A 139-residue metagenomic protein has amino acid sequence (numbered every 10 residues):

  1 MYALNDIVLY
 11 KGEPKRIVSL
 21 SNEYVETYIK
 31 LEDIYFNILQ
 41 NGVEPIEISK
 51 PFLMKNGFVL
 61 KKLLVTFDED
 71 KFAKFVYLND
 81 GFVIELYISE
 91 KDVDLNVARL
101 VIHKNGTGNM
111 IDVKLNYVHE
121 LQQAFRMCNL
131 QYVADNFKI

Functional and structural regions predicted by a protein language model:
D6, E13-E23: Short beta-strand-centered aromatic/proline hotspots
S19-Q40: Basic/aromatic-rich interaction segments and small domains that mediate binding to polyanionic partners
I34-K62, D112-C128: Intrinsically disordered, low-complexity, charged/polar segments
L60-V93: Amphipathic, interaction-prone secondary-structure segments
V83-N116: Intrinsically disordered, low-complexity regulatory segments enriched in Ser/Thr/Pro and charged residues
F125, N129-I139: Charged phosphate-binding loop/patch that engages nucleotide di/tri-phosphates or the phosphate backbone of nucleic
